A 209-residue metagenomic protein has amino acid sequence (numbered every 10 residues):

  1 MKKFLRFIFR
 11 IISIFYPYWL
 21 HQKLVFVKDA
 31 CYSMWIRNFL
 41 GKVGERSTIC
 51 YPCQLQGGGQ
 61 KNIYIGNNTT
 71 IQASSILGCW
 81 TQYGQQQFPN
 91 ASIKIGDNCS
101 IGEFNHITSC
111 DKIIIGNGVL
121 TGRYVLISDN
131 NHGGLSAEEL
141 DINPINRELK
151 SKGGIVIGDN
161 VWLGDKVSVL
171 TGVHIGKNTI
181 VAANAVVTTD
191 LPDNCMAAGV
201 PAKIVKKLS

Functional and structural regions predicted by a protein language model:
M1-D129, I155-D159, V167, K177 (+2 more regions): Domain-scale signature associated with acetyltransferase and cell-envelope carbohydrate enzymes
P89, I142-I155: A short acidic, glycine-rich active-site loop that binds or catalyzes chemistry on phosphate/adenosine moieties
G133-N143: Short, flexible, mixed-charge acidic loops at enzyme active sites
D165, L170-T171: Conserved beta-strand->loop/alpha-helix structural units within folded catalytic cores of enzymes with alpha/beta
H174: Active-site/ligand-binding-proximal alpha/beta "capping" segment
T189: Active-site nucleotide-sugar/metal-binding loop of Leloir-type enzymes
